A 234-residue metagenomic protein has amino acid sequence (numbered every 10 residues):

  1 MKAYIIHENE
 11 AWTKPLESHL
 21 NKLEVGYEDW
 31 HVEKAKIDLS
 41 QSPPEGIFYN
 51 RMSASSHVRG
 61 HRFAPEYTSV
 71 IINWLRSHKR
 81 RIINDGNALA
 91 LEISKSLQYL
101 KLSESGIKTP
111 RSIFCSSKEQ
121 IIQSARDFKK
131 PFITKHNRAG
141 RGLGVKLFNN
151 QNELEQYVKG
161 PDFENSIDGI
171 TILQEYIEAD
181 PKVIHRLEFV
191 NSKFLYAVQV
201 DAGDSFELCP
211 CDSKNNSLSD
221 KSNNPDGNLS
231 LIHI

Functional and structural regions predicted by a protein language model:
M1-A3: Extreme N-terminal starter segment of soluble prokaryotic enzymes
I5-I6, V190: Short hydrophobic segments within beta-strands
E8-R111: Conserved N-proximal alpha/beta basic substrate-recognition cap immediately N-terminal to, or forming the N-lobe
R51, C115, V200: Conserved residues at the C-terminal ends of beta-strands
M52, H136, V198: Short secondary-structure boundary segments
S77-K79, N87-V183: Active-site nucleotide/adenylate-binding loops and adjacent lid/helix of ATP-dependent enzymes
L143-L231: Phosphate-binding site of ATP-dependent enzymes
